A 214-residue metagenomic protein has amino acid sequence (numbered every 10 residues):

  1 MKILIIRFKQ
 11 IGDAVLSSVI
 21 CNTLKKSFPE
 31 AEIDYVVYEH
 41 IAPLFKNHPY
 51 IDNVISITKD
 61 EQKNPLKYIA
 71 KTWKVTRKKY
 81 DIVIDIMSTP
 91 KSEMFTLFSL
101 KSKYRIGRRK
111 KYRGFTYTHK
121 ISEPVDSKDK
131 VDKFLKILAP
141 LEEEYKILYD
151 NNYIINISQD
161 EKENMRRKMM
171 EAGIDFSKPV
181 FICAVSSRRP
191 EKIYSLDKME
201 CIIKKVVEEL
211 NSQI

Functional and structural regions predicted by a protein language model:
M1-I214: Catalytic machinery of carbohydrate-active enzymes, primarily nucleotide-sugar-dependent glycosyltransferases
